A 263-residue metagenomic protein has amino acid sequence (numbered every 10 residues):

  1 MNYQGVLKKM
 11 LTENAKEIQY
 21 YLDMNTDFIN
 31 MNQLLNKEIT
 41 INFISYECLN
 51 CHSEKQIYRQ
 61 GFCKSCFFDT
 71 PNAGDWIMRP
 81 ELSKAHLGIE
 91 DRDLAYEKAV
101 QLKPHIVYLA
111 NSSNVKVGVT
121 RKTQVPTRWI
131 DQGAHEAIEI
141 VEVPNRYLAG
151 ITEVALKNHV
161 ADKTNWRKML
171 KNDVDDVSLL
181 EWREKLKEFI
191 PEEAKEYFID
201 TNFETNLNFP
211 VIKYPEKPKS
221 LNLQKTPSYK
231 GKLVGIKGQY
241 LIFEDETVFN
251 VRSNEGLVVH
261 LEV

Functional and structural regions predicted by a protein language model:
M1-V263: Non-catalytic accessory segments flanking enzymatic or RNA/DNA-binding domains
